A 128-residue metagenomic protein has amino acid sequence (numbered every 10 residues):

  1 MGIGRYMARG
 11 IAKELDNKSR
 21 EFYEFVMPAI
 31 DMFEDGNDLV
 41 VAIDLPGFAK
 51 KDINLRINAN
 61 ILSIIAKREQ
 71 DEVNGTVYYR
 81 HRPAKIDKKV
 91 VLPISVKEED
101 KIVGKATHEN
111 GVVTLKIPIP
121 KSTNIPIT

Functional and structural regions predicted by a protein language model:
M1-T128: Alpha-crystallin/small heat shock protein
